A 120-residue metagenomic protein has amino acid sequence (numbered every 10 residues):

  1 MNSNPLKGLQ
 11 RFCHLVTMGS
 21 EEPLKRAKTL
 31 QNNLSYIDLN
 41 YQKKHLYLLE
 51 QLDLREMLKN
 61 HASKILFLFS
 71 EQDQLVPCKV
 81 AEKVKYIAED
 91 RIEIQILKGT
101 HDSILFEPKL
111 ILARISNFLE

Functional and structural regions predicted by a protein language model:
S3-L52, E56-M57: Conserved alpha/beta-hydrolase catalytic His-Asp/Glu region
Q42-K43, N60-H61, K79, T100: Conserved Class I S-adenosyl-L-methionine
H61, F67-F69, D73: Short beta-strand/loop motif that positions the catalytic acidic residue of the alpha/beta-hydrolase fold
Q74-V80: Conserved alpha/beta-hydrolase "acid-adjacent" motif
L75, G99-L112: Catalytic histidine-centered segment of alpha/beta-hydrolase-like enzymes
E82-R91: Active-site-adjacent alpha-helix of alpha/beta-hydrolase-fold enzymes
R114-F118: C-terminal alpha-helix
